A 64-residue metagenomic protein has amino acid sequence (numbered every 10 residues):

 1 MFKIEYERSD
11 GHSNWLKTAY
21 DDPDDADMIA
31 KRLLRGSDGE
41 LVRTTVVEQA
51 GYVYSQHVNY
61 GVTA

Functional and structural regions predicted by a protein language model:
M1-L16, R43: Short aromatic-glycine-(Arg/Gly/Cys) micro-motifs in beta-strand/loop hairpins
I4, W15-T18, R32, Y60: N-terminal cationic leader/targeting segments used for protein routing and processing
Y6, D10, D24, Q56-V58 (+1 more regions): Generic alpha-helical secondary structure signal
H12-K17, Y52-Q56: Surface-exposed loop/edge segments in extracytoplasmic proteins
A19-P23: Conserved aromatic
A26-I29: Short amphipathic alpha-helices within nucleic acid-binding modules
R32-A64: Short, mixed-charge low-complexity intrinsically disordered segments
